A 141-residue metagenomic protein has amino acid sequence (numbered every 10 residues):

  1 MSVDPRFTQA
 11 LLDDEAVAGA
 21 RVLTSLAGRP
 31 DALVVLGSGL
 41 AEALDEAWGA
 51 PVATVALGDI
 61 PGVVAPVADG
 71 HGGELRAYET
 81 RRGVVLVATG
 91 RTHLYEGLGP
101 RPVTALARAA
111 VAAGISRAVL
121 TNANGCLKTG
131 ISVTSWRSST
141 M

Functional and structural regions predicted by a protein language model:
S2-M141: Metabolite-binding pocket within alpha/beta catalytic cores that recognizes anionic/polar moieties
